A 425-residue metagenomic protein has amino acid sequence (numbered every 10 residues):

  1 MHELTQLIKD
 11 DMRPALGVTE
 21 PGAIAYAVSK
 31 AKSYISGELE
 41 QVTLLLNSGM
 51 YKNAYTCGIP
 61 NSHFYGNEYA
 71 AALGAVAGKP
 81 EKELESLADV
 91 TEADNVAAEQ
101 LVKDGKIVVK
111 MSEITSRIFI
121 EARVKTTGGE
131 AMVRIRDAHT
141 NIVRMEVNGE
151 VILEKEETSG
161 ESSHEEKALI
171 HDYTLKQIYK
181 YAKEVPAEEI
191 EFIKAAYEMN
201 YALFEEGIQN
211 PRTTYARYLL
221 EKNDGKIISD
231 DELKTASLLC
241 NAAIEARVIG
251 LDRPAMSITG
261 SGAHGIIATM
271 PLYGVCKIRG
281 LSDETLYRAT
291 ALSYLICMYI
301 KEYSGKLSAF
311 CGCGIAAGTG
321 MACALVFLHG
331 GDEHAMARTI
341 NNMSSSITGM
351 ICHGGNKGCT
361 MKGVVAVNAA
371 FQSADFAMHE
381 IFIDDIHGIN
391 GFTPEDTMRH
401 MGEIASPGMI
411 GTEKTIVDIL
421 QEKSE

Functional and structural regions predicted by a protein language model:
M1-T5, E38-M50, D231-G250, D283-K301 (+1 more regions): Acidic-glycine-rich active-site phosphate/pyrophosphate-binding loop
M1-Y34, L39: N-terminal signal-anchor module of multipass membrane proteins
P14-K30, P254-M270, G312-A316: Conserved phosphate/anionic-ligand binding catalytic regions in large, soluble enzymes, centered on
A15-T19, G49-M50, R136-T140, M145-L153 (+6 more regions): A structural signal for small-residue-enriched, beta-sheet-centric alpha/beta enzyme cores and oligomeric scaffold folds
E20, I24-A31, E68-A75, A268-C276 (+3 more regions): Buried hydrophobic packing segments
I24-V124: Early transmembrane hairpin of solute transport permeases
K32-Y34, V275-T290, M298-V365, M378-D385: Hydrophobic alpha-helical bundle architecture
K103-G250, T415-E425: Signature of multi-pass transmembrane helix bundles
